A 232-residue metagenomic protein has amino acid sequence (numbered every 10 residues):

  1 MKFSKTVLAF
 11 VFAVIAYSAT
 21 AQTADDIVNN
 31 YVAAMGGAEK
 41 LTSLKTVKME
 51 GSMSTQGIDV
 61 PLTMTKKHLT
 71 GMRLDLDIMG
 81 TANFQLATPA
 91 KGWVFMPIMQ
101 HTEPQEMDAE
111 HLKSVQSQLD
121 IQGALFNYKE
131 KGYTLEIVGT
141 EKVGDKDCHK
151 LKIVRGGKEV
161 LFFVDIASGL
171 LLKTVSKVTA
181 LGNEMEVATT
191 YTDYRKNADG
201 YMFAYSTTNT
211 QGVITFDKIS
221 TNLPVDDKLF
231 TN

Functional and structural regions predicted by a protein language model:
M1-A24: Bacterial Sec-dependent N-terminal signal peptides
Q22-A33, K40, V94-K158, T179-M185 (+1 more regions): Flexible, processing/modification-adjacent segments and terminal tails in exported/periplasmic/extracellular proteins
D26-Q100: N-terminal mature ectodomain segment of secretory-pathway/periplasmic proteins
L44-T46, D59, L69, E130 (+3 more regions): Extracytoplasmic
M49, L74, G92, L135 (+2 more regions): Well-ordered beta-strand positions enriched in small/hydrophobic/aromatic, beta-favoring residues
K66-H68, L86-A87, I137, K142 (+2 more regions): Generic beta-strand structural signal
A90, P97, V143, I166-A167 (+1 more regions): Short, ordered coil/turn segments that flank beta-strands lining enzyme active or ligand-binding pockets
D147-N232: Gly/Pro-enriched, hydrophobic low-complexity segments that function as extracytoplasmic propeptides/linkers
